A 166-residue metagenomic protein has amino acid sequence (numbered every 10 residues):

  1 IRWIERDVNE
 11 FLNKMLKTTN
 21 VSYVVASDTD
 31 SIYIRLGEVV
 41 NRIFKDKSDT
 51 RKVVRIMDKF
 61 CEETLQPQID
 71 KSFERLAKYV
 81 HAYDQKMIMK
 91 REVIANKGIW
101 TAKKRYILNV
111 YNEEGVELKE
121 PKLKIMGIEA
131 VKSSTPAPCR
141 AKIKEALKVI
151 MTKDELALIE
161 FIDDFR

Functional and structural regions predicted by a protein language model:
R2-T29, L36-R166: DNA-dependent DNA polymerase catalytic subunits
